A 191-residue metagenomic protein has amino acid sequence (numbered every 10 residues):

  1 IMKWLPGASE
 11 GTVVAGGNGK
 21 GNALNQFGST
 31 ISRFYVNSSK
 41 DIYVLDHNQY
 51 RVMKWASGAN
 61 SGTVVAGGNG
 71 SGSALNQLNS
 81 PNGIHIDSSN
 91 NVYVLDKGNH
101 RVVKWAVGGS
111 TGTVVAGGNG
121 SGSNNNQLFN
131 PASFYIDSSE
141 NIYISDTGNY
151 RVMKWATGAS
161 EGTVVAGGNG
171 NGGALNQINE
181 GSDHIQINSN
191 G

Functional and structural regions predicted by a protein language model:
I1-M2, Y50-K54, H100-K104, Y150-K154: A short loop-to-beta-strand structural motif that recurs across blades of beta-propeller domains
L5, D46, A56, D96 (+3 more regions): Structural recognition of the beta-propeller blade-terminating site
G7-S32, G58-S80, G108-A132, G158-Q186: Gly/Pro-rich loop segments of beta-rich domains
N25-G28, A74, N79, D87 (+5 more regions): Intrinsically disordered, low-complexity repeat regions of secreted/extracellular protein precursors
V36-S39, I86-S89, I136-S139, I187-N190: Residue-level detector of Asp-centered blade-edge/turn motifs that repeat once per structural unit in beta-propeller
D41-Y43, V92-Y93, I142-Y143: Conserved beta-propeller blade signature
N91, S123, Y135-N141, T147: Surface-exposed interaction/gating patches
